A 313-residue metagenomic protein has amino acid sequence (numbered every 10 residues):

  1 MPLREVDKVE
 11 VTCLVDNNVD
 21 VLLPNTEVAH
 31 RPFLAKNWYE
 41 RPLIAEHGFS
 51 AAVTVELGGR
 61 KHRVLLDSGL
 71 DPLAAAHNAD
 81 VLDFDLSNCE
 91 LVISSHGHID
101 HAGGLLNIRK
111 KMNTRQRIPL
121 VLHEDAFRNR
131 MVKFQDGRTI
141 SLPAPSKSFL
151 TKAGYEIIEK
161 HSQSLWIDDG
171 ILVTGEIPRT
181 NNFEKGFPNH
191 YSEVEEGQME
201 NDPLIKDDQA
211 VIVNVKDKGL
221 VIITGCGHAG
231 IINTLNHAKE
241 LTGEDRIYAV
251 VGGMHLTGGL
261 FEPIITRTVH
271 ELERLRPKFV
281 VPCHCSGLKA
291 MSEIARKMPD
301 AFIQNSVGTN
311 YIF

Functional and structural regions predicted by a protein language model:
M1-R31, S164-T174: N-terminal amphipathic/basic leader segments beginning at the initiator methionine
E10-L14, V64-D67, I171-I177, L220-C226: Active-site-proximal beta-strand elements of phosphoester/diester hydrolases
N17-D20, N25-L82, L204, D208-T224: Conserved beta-strand hairpin/beta-sheet module of binuclear metal-dependent hydrolase folds, prominently
N18-V21, L73, F127-N129, R179-F183 (+1 more regions): Short, acidic Gly/Pro/Ser/Thr-rich loop/turn segments
P24-N25, M131-Q135, E262, I294: Short acidic, glycine/serine/threonine-rich loops at helix termini
L73-V121, T242-A249: Active-site metal-binding motif and surrounding structural segment of the metallo-beta-lactamase
H98-A102, P119, M199-V307: Cap/insert and terminal regions of metallo-dependent hydrolase folds
D125-Q209, E273, I303-I312: Metallo-beta-lactamase
